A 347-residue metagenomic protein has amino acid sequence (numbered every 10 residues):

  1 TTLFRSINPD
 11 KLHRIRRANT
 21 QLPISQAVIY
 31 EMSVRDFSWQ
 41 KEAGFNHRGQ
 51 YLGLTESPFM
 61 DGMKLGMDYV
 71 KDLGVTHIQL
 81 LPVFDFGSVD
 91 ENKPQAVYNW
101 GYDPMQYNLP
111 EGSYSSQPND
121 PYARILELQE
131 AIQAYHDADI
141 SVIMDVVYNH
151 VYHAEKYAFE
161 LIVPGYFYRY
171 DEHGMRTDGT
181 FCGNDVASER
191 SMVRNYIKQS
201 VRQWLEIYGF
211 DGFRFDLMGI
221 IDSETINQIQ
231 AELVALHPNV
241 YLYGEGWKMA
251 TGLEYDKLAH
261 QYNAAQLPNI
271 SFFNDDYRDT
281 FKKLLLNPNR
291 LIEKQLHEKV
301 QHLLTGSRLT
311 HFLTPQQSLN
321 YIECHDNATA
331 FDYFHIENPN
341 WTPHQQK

Functional and structural regions predicted by a protein language model:
T2-L3: Short, small-residue-biased leader/transition segments that mark boundaries at the very start of proteins
I15-N19, S188, R214-L217, F334-Q346: Active-site rim elements
Q21-Q26, K71-D72, A235-L236, H311-P315: Extracellular/periplasmic catalytic domains that process cell-envelope and extracellular macromolecules
V28-Y30, I78-L80, V142-M144, F213 (+2 more regions): Hydrophobic faces of well-ordered beta-strands that scaffold small-molecule active sites in alpha/beta enzyme cores
S33-S38, P82-F84, Q106, E111 (+7 more regions): Short, flexible loop/turn elements at secondary-structure junctions
R35-Y208, M218, Q228-H237, Y241: Substrate-binding/active-site clefts of carbohydrate-active enzymes
M218-E224, A250: Acidic-and-aromatic substrate-binding clefts and catalytic sites of carbohydrate-active enzymes
Q230-K347: Conserved alpha/beta catalytic core and glycan-binding cleft of carbohydrate-active enzymes
